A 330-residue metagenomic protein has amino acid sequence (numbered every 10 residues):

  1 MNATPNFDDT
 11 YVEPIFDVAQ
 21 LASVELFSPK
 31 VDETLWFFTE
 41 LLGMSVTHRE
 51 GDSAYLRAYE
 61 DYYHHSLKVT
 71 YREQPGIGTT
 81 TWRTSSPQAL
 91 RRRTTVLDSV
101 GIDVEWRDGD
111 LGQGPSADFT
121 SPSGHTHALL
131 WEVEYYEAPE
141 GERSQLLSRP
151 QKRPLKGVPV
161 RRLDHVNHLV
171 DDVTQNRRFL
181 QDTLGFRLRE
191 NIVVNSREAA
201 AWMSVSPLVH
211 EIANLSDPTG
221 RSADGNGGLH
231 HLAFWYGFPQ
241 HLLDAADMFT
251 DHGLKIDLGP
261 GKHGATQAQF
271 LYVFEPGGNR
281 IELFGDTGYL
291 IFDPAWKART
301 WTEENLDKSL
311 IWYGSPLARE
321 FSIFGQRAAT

Functional and structural regions predicted by a protein language model:
M1-P14, T94-P159, A201-W202, G253-T330: Vicinal oxygen chelate
N2-D32, I77-T80, G141-T174, R187 (+2 more regions): N-terminal beta-strand motif that seeds the catalytic metal site of vicinal oxygen chelate
T10-E13, L67-K68, K152-L155, A213-S222: Short beta-strand/turn micro-motifs at beta-sheet edges
F16-Y63, H168-V209: Core segments of cupin and vicinal oxygen chelate
Q20-P29, T70-V96, P115-S121, H125 (+4 more regions): Vicinal oxygen chelate
S45, H65-L67, D103-W106, L188-E190 (+1 more regions): A short linear hydrophobic-aromatic micro-motif
H48-D52, R57-S85, E105: Conserved donor-binding loop and adjoining core beta-sheet/short helix segment in diverse acyl/aminoacyl transferases
T174-K262, A268, P276-G277, I281-L283 (+1 more regions): Structured core of small recognition/catalytic domains
